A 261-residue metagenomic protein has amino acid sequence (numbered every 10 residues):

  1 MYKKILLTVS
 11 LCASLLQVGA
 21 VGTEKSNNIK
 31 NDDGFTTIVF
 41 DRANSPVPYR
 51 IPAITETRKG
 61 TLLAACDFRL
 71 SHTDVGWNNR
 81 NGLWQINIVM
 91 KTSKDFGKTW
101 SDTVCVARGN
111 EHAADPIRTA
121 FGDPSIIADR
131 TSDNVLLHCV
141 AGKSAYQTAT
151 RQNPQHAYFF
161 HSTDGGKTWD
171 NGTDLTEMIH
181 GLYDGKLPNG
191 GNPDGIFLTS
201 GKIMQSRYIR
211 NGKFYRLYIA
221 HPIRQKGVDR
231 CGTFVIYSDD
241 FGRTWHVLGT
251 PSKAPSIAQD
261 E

Functional and structural regions predicted by a protein language model:
M1-L7: Bacterial N-terminal signal peptides that target proteins for export
L6, G19, E24-K25: Gram-negative host-targeted secretion-system effectors, predominantly Type III and Type IV, recognized via long
L7-T8, N31: Short, functionally important structural connectors and interaction interfaces within domains
S10-G19: Hydrophobic h-region of N-terminal signal peptides that target proteins for export in Gram-negative bacteria
E24-E261: Asp-box/BNR beta-propeller blade signature and adjacent active/binding-site loops in extracellular glycan-interacting
